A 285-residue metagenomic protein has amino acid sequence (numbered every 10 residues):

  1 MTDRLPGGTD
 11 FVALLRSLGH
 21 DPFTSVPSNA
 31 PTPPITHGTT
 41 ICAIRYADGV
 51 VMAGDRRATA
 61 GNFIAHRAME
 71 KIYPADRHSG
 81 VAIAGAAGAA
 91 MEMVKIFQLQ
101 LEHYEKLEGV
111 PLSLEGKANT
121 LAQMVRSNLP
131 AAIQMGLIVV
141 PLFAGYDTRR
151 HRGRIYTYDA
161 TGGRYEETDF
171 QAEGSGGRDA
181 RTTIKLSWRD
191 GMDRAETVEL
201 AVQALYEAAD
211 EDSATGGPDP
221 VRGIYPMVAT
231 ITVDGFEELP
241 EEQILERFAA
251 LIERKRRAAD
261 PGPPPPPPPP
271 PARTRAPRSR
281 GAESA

Functional and structural regions predicted by a protein language model:
M1-A285: Long, low-complexity N-terminal extensions
